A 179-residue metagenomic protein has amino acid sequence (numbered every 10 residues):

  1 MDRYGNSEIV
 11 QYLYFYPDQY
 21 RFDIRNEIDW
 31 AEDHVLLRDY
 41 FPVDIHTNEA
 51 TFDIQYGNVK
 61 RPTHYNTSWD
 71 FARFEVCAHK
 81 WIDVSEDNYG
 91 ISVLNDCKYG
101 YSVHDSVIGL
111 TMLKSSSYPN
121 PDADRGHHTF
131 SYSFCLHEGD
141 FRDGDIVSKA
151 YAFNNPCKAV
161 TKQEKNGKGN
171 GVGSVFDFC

Functional and structural regions predicted by a protein language model:
M1-C179: C-terminal (or distal) subdomains of carbohydrate-active enzymes
